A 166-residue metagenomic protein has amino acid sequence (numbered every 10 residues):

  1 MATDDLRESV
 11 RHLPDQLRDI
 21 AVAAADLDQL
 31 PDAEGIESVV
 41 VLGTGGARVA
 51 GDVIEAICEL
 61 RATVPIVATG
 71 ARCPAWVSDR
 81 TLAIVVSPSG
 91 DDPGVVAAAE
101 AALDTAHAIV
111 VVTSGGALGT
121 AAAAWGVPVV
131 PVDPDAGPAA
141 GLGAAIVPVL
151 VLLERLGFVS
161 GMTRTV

Functional and structural regions predicted by a protein language model:
M1-R11, A101-L103, H107-V110: N-terminal start-of-domain structural block
A2-H12, D19-L30, E34-E37, A136 (+1 more regions): Active-site phosphate/pyrophosphate-binding segments
D15-R18, V22, E55-E59: Short amphipathic alpha-helical segments enriched in leucine
E34-T165: Glycine-rich phosphate-binding loops that contact phosphosugars or nucleotide phosphates
